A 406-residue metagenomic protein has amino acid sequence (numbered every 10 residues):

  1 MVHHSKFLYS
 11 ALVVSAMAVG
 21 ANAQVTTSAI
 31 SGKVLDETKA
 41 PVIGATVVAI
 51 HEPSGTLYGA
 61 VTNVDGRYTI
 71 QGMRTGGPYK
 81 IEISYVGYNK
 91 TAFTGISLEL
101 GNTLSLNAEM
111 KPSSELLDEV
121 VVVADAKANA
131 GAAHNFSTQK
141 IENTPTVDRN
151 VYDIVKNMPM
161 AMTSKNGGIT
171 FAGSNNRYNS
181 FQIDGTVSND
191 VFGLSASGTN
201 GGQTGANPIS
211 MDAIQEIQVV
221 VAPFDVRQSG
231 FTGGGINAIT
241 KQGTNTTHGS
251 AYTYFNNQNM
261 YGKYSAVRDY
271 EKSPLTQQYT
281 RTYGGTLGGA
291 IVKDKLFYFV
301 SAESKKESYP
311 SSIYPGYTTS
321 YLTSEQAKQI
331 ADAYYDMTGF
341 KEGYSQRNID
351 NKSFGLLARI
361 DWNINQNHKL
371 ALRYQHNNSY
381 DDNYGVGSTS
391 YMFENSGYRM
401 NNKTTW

Functional and structural regions predicted by a protein language model:
S31, L35-A40, A45-P53, K80-N89 (+2 more regions): Short, acidic, small-residue-rich periplasmic hinge/interaction motif at the N-terminus of Gram-negative outer-membrane
A40-I43, T69-G77, P145, M211: Short Pro-Gly-centered beta-turn/loop motif in secreted/extracellular proteins
E52-R67: Short, acidic Ser/Thr/Gly-rich low-complexity loop/linker segments typical of extracellular and cell-surface proteins
Q71, S188-V220, Y264-Q278: Short acidic/polar hinge/loop motifs at secondary-structure boundaries that mediate gating or recognition
Q71, Y152-F192, D212, E216 (+2 more regions): Extracytoplasmic beta-strand/coil segments of soluble accessory domains associated with Gram-negative outer-membrane
N207-Y254, T282-K295: A beta-strand signature from Gram-negative outer-membrane beta-barrel systems, especially the internal plug domain
A251-N257, V300-S304, L372-H376: Transmembrane beta-barrel strands of outer-membrane/channel proteins
K305-W406: Outer-membrane beta-barrel domain signature, strongest for Gram-negative TonB-dependent receptors and also present
